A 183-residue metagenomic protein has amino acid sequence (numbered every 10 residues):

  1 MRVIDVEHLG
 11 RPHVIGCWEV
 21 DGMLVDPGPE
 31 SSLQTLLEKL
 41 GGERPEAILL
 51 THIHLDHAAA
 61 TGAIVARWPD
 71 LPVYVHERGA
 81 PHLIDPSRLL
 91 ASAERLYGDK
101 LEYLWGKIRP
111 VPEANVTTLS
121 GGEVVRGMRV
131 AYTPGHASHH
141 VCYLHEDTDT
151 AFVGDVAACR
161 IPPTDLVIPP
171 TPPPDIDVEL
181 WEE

Functional and structural regions predicted by a protein language model:
M1-E43, Y143-V153: Conserved beta-strand hairpin/beta-sheet module of binuclear metal-dependent hydrolase folds, prominently
E19, G121-E146: Core dinuclear metal-dependent hydrolase active-site scaffold
V25-G28, E46-H52, Y74-H76, Y132-G135 (+1 more regions): Active-site neighborhood of phospho(di)ester-bond hydrolases with catalytic His/Asp-centered motifs
P29-E30, L55, H139, A158: Short, glycine/acidic-enriched loop or turn micro-motifs at the edges of active sites
Q34-R78: Active-site metal-binding motif and surrounding structural segment of the metallo-beta-lactamase
G79-L83, C159-R160: Short gly/pro/ser/thr-enriched loop/turn and capping motifs at secondary-structure boundaries
L83-A131, I176, E182: Metallo-beta-lactamase
S138-E183: Metallo-beta-lactamase
